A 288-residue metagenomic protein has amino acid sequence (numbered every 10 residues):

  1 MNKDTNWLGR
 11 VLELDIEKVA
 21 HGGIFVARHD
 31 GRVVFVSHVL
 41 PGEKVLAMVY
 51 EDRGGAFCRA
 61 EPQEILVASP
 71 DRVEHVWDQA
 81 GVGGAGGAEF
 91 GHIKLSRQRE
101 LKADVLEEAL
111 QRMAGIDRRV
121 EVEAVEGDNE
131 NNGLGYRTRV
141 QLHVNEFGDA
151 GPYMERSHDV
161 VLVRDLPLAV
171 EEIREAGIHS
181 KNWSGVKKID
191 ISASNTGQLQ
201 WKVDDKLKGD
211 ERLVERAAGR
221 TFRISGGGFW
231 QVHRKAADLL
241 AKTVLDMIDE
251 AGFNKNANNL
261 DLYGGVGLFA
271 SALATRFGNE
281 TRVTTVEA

Functional and structural regions predicted by a protein language model:
M1-A288: Accessory RNA-recognition modules of RNA-modification enzymes
